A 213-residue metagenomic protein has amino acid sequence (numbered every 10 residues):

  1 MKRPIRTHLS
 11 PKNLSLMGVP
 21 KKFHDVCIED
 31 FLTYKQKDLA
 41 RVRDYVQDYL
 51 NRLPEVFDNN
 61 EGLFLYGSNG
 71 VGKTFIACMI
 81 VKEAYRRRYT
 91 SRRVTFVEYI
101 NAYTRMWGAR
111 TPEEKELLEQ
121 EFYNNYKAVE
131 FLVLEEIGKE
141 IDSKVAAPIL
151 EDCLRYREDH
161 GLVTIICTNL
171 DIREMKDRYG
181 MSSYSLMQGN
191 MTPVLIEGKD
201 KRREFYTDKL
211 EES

Functional and structural regions predicted by a protein language model:
M1-D48, M191-V194, G198-S213: A short, basic N-terminal segment
A40-R43, V81, Y85-A128: Short glycine-rich substrate-engagement loop in P-loop NTPases that contacts/grips substrate
R41-L63: P-loop NTPase catalytic core of nucleic-acid-dependent motor ATPases
E55-F57, A84, N124-K127, R155-H160 (+1 more regions): Conserved catalytic network of the ASCE P-loop NTPase/AAA+ motor domain
F57-A77: Walker A/P-loop nucleotide-binding motif
Y89-T90, A128-L132, H160-I166: Loop/turn-to-beta-strand initiation segments
Y99-A102, M106, I137-S213: Replace "adjacent to P-loop NTPase cores in ATP/GTP-dependent enzymes" with "adjacent to NTP-binding cores
E121-V145: Conserved P-loop NTPase "ATPase switch" module shared by AAA+ and STAND
